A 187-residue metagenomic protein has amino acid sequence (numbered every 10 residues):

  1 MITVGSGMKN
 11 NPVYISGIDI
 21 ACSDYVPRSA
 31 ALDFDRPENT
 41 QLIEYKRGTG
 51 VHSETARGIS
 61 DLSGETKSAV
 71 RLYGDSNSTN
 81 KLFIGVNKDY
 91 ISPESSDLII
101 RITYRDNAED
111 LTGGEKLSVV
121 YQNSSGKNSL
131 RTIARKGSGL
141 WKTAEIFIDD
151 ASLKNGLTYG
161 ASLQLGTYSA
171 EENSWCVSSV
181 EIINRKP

Functional and structural regions predicted by a protein language model:
I2-K9, L163-N173: Short beta-strand-plus-loop segments that form exposed binding edges in beta-rich domains
T3-G5, P12-I91, S125: Glycan-recognition and processing domains
S16-I20, I146, S178-I182: Extracellular beta-strand elements of beta-rich domains used for carbohydrate recognition/degradation or cell-matrix
D89, T103-D110, A151: Solvent-exposed strand-to-loop "edge" motifs in beta-rich extracellular domains
I91-R101: Extended extracellular/luminal ectodomain segments enriched in beta-structured repeat modules
S95-D97, G156-G160: Extracellular Ig-like/FN3 beta-sandwich strand-entry sites
L111-G126: Short, surface-exposed beta-strand/strand-loop-strand elements in extracellular ectodomains
S124-L157: Extracellular carbohydrate recognition and processing domains and analogous Trp-centered ligand-binding platforms
